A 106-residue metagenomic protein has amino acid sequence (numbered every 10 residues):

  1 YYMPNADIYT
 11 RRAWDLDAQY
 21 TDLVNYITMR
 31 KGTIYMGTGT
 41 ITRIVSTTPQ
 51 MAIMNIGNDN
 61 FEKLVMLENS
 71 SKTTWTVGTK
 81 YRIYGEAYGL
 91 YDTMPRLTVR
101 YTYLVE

Functional and structural regions predicted by a protein language model:
Y1-E106: OB-fold and OB-like single-stranded nucleic-acid-recognition modules and their adjacent interaction interfaces
